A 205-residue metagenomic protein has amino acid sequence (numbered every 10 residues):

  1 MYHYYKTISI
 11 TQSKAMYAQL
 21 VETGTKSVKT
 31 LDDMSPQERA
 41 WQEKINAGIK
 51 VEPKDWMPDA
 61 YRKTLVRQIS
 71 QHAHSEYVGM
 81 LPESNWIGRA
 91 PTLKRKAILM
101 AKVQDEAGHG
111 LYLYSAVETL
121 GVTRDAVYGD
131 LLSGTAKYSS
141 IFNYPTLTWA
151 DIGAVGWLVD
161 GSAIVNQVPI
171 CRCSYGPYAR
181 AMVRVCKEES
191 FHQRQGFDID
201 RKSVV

Functional and structural regions predicted by a protein language model:
M1-M100, S115-T146: Terminal targeting/low-complexity segments that flank the catalytic cores of oxidoreductases
A47, S75-E83, H109, V159-N166 (+1 more regions): Amphipathic, well-ordered alpha-helical segments in soluble domains
E83-I87, Q167-C171, D200-R201: Amphipathic alpha-helical segments within well-ordered protein domains
A97-A101, R180-V183: Short, charged, amphipathic alpha-helical segments
F142-Q195: Internal, conserved structured core segments that host functional sites
V204: Conserved small/polar residues in nucleotide/adenosyl-binding loops
